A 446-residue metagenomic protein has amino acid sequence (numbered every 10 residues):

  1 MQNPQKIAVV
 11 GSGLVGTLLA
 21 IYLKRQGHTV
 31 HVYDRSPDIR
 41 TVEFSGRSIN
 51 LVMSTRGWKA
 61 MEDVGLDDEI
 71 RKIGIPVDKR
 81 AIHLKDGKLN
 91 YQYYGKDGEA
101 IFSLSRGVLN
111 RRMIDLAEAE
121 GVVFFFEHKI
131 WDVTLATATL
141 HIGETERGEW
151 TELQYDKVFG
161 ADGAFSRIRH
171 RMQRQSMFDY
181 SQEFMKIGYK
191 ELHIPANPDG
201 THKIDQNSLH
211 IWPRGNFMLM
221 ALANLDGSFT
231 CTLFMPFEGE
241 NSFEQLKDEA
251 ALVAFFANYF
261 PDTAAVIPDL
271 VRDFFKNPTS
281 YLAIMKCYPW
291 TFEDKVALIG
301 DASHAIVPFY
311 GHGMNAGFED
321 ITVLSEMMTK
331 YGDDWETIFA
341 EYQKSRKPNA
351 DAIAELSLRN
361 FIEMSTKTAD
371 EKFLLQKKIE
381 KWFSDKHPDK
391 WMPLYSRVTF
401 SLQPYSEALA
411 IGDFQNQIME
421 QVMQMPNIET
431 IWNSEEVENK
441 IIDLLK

Functional and structural regions predicted by a protein language model:
Q2-K6, S54-H193: Conserved N-terminal helical subregion
N3-Q5, E326-K446: C-terminal helical "tail/cap" subdomain of flavin- and related membrane-associated enzymes
S12-A20, R25, F159-G160, L192 (+2 more regions): Conserved mid-domain beta->alpha element of the FAD-binding
V15, D38, F165: Conserved Rossmann-like nucleotide-cofactor binding loop
K24-G46: Glycine-rich FAD pyrophosphate-binding loop
R35, G163, A302: Active-site metal-binding loops of divalent metal-dependent hydrolases
D115, A119, W131-D132, T137-L282 (+1 more regions): Conserved FAD-binding catalytic core of PHBH/FMO-like flavoproteins
